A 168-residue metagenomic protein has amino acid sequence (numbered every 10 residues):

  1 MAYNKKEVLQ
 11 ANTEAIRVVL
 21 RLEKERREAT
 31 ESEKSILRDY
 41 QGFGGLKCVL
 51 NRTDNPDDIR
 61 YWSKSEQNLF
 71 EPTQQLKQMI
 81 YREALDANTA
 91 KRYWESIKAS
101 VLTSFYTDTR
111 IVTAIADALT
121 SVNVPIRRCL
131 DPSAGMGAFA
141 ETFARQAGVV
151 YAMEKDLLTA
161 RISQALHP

Functional and structural regions predicted by a protein language model:
M1-P168: Class I S-adenosyl-L-methionine-dependent methyltransferase catalytic core
